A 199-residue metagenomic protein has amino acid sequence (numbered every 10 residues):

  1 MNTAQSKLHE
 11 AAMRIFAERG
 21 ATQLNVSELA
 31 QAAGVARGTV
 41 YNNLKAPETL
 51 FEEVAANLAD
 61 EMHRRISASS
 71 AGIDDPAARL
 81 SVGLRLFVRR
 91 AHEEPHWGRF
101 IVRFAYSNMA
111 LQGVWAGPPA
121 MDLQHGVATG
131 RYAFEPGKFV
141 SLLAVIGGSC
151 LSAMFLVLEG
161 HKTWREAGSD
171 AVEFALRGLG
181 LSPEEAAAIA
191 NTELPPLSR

Functional and structural regions predicted by a protein language model:
M1-V35, T49-E52, D60: Basic, helix-initiating cap at the start of DNA-binding domains
A4, P47, V54, L58 (+5 more regions): Hydrophobic/aromatic residues within well-ordered alpha-helical segments
A21-T22, K45, Y132-A133, K162: Conserved hydrophobic residue
A33-L44: Short hydrophobic/aromatic patch on the recognition helix
E53, R64-W97, S107, G168: Hydrophobic alpha-helical connector segments
H63, V82, A105-L151, F155: Amphipathic alpha-helical packing segments from all-alpha helical-bundle domains
L86-A110, A116, A120-V127, A187-L194: Amphipathic alpha-helical segments used for helix-helix packing
M121-T129, E159-R199: C-terminal peripheral helix-coil segments that are non-catalytic and often amphipathic
